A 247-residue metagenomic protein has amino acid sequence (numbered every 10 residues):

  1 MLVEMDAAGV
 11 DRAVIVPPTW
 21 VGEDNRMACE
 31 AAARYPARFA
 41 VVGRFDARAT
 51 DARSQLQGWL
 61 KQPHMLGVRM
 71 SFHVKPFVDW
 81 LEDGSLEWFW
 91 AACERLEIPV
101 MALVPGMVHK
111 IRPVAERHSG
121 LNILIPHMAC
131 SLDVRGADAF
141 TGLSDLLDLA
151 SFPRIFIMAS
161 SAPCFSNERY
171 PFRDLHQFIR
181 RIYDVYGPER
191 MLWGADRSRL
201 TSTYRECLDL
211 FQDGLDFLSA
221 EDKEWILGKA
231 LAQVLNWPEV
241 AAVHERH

Functional and structural regions predicted by a protein language model:
M1-R12, R180-R181, V185-L192, T201-H247: Mid-to-C-terminal alpha-helical segments outside catalytic/metal-binding sites
E4, G58, D145-D148: Well-formed, non-transmembrane alpha-helical positions, independent of function
A8-G9, Y35-P36, P63, H118 (+2 more regions): A structural signal for short coil/turn segments at secondary-structure junctions
R12, T19-G106, P113, F156-A162 (+1 more regions): Active-site gating/metal-coordination segments in enzymes
R26, S54-Q55, G136-D138, Y170 (+2 more regions): Short aromatic-enriched loop/helix-cap "lid" or pocket-rim segments at secondary-structure transitions that line
M27-F39, I123-L124, F178-D184, L208-D216: Short, electropositive alpha-helical surface patch
W80-W193, E239-H247: Catalytic pocket-lining loop regions of alpha/beta-barrel enzymes, especially the amidohydrolase/enolase/GH5 lineages
D196: Active-site glycine-centered loops adjacent to acidic/histidine catalytic or metal-binding residues that shape
